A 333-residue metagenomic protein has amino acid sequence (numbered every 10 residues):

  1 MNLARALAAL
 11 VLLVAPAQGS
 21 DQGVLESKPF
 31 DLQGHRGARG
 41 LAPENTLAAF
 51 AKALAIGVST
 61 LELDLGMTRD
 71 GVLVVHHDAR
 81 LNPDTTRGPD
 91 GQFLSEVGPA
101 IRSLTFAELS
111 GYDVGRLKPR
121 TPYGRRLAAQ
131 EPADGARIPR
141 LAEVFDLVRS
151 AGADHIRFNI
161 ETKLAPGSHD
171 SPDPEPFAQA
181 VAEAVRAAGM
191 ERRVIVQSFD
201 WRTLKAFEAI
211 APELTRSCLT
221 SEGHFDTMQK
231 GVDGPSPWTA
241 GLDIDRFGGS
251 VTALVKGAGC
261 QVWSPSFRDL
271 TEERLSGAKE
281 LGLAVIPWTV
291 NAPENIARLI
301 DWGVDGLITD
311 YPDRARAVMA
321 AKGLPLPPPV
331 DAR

Functional and structural regions predicted by a protein language model:
N2-A9: Sec-dependent signal peptide recognition, specifically the positively charged N-region followed immediately by
L10-A17: Hydrophobic h-region of N-terminal signal peptides that target proteins for export in Gram-negative bacteria
Q18-R333: Phosphate-group recognition and catalysis centered on beta-loop-alpha active-site segments
